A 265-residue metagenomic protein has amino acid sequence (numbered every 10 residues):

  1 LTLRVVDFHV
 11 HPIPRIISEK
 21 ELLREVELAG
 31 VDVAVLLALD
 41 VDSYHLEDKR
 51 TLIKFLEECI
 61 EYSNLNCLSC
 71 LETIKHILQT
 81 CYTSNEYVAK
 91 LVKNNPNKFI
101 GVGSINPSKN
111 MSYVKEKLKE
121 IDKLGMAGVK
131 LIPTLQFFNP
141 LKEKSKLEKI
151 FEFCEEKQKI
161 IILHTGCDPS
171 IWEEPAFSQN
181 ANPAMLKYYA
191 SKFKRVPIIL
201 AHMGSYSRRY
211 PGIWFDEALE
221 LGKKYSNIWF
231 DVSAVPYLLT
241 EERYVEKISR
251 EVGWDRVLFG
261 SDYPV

Functional and structural regions predicted by a protein language model:
L1-R15, N85-I105, S226-W229: Mobile, glycine- and charge-enriched loop segments and immediately flanking short secondary-structure elements within
L1-T80: An N-terminally biased module of ancient metal coordination in phosphate/nucleic-acid-related enzymes
H9, V26, A34, V88 (+7 more regions): Conserved, mostly hydrophobic/aromatic
H9-I13, L39-V41, S104-S108, I132-Q136 (+4 more regions): Active-site beta-loop-alpha junctions enriched in small/polar residues
R15-V26, K109-I121, F215: Short, acidic/polar
V26, V92-P96, D122, A190-S191 (+2 more regions): N-terminal cationic-hydrophobic initiation segments that often serve targeting/anchoring roles
L56-I171, P175, A234: Active-site gating/metal-coordination segments in enzymes
A127-G128, F138-F259: Catalytic pocket-lining loop regions of alpha/beta-barrel enzymes, especially the amidohydrolase/enolase/GH5 lineages
